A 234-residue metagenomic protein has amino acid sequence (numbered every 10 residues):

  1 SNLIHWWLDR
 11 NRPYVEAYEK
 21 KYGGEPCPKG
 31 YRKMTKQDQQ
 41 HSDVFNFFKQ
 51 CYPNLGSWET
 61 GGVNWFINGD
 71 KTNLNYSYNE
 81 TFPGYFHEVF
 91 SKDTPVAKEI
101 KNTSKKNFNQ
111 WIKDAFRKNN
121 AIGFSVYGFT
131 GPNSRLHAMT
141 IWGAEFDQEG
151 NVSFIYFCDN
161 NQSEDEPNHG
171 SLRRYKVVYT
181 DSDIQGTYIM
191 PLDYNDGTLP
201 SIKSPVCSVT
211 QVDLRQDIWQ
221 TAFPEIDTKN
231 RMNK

Functional and structural regions predicted by a protein language model:
S1-I4, P83, N109, K113 (+1 more regions): Extracytoplasmic/secreted envelope proteins and their assembly/folding machinery, especially bacterial periplasmic
S1-T103, T221: Cysteine-nucleophile protease catalytic domains, especially the papain-like/related folds used in DUB/UBL proteases
K105-W111, R117-K118, S125-K234: Active-site signature of cysteine proteases
